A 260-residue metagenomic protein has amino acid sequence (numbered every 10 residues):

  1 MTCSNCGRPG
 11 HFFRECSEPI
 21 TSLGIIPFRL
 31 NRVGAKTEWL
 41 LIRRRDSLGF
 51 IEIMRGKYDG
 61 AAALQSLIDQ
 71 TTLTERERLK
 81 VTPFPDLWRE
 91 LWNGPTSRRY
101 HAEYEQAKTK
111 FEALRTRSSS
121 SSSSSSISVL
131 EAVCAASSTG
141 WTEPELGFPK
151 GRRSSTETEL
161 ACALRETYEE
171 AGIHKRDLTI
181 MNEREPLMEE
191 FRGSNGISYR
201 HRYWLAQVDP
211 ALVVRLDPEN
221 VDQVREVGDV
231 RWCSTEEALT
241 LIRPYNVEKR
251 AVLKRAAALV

Functional and structural regions predicted by a protein language model:
M1-H11: Short Cys/His-rich zinc-binding micro-motifs
G7, P19, G34-T37: Extreme N-terminal segments of fungal proteins
F13-S17: Cysteine-centered loop/knuckle micro-motif
L23-P27: Short beta-strand scaffold segments in enzyme catalytic cores
G34-R45, V213-P218: Short, well-ordered strand-loop elements centered on a beta-strand within folded domains, enriched for acidic residues
L41-Y58, A62: Short, solvent-exposed beta-strand-terminating loops
L48, K57, L67-Q70, F84-S120 (+1 more regions): Unchanged
